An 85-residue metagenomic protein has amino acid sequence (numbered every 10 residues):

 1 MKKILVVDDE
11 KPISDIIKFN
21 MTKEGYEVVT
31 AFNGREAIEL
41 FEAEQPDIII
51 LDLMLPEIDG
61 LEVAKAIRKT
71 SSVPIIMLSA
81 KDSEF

Functional and structural regions predicted by a protein language model:
S14, P56, S83: The feature encodes the CheY-like receiver
D15-K23: Charged docking surfaces used in two-component/phosphorelay signaling
K18, E62, K69, D82-F85: Alpha4 helix (beta4-alpha4-beta5 surface) of REC/receiver domains from two-component response regulators
G25-F32, L40: Short hydrophobic/Thr-rich beta-strand motif most characteristic of the beta2 strand and flanking loop of CheY-like
N33-E36, D59-E62: Acidic catalytic/metal-coordinating carboxylates
F41-E44, A66-V73: Conserved phosphotransfer cores of two-component systems
E44-I50, L55: Active-site beta3 strand of CheY-like receiver
